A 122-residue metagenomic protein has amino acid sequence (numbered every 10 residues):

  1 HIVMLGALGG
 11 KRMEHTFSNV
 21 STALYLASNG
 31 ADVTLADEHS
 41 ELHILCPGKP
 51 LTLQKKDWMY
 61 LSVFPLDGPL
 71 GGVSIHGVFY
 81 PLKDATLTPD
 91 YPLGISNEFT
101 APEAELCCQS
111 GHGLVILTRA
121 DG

Functional and structural regions predicted by a protein language model:
H1-V3: Structural motif
L5-A7, A36-D37, F64-P65: Short beta-strand segments
L5-H15, E41-I44: Internal, active-site/partner-interface "lid" segment
M13-Y25: Short Gly/Thr/Asp-enriched flexible loops that form oxyanion-binding sites at enzyme active sites
Y25-E41: Short, acidic/small-residue loops that bind anionic groups at enzyme active sites
S40, L45-G122: Long, charged alpha-helical interface segments
